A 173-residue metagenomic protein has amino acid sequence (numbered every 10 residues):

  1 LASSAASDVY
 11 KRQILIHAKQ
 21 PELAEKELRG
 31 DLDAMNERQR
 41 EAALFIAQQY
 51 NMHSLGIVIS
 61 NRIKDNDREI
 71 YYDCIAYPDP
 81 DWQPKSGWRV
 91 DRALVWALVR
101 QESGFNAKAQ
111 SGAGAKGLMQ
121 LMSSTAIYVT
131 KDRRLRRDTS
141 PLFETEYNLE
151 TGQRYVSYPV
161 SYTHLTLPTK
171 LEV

Functional and structural regions predicted by a protein language model:
L1-A2, A6, Y10, H164 (+1 more regions): Single conserved hydrophobic/aromatic residue that forms the stacking wall/gate of nucleotide- or nucleobase-binding
S3-D8, A34-E41, Y71-A76: Generic helix N-cap/helix-start motif at coil->alpha-helix transitions
D8-Q20: Alpha-helical segment of the N-proximal tetratricopeptide repeat
R12, L44-A47: Conserved small-residue packing positions in alpha-helical repeats and bundles
L28-M35, K64-R68: Solenoid-like repeat scaffolds
V90-K108, L121, G152-Q153, L165: Short, functionally critical alpha-helical segments immediately adjacent to catalytic or ligand/cofactor-binding
L94-V95, G112-R136, Y147-S157: Substrate-binding/active-site groove segments that recognize and process beta-1,4-linked N-acetyl-hexosamine
